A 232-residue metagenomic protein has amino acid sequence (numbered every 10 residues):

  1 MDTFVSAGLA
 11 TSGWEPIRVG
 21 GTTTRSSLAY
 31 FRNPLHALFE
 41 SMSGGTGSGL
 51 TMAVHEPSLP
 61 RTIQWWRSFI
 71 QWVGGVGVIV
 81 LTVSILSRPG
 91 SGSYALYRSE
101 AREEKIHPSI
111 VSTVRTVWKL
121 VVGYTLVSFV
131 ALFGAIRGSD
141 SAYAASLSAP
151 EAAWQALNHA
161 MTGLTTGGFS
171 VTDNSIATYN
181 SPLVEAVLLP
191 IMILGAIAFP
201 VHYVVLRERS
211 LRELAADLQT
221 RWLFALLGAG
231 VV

Functional and structural regions predicted by a protein language model:
M1-V232: Membrane-proximal intracellular helices of multi-pass ion channels
